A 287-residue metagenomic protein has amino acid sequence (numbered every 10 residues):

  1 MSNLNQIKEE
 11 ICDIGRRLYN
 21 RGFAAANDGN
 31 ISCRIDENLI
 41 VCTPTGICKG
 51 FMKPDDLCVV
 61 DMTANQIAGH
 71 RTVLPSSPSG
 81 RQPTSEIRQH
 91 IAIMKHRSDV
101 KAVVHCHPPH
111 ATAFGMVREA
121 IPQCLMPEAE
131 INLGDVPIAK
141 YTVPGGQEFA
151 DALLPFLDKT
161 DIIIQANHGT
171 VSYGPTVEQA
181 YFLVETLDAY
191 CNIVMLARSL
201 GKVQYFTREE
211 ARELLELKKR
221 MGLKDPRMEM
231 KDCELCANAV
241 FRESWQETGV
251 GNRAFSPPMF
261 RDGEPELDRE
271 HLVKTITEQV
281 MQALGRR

Functional and structural regions predicted by a protein language model:
M1-R287: Glycine-rich flexible loops
